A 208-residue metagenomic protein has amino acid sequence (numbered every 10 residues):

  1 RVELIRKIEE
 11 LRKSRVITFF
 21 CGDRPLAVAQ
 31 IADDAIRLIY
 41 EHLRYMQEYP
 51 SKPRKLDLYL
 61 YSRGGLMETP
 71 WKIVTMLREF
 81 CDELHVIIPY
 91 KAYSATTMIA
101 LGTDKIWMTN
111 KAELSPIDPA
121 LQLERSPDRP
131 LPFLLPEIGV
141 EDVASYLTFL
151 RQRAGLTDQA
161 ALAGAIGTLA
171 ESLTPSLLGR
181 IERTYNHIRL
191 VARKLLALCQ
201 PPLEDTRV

Functional and structural regions predicted by a protein language model:
R1-V208: Terminal-region recognition feature
